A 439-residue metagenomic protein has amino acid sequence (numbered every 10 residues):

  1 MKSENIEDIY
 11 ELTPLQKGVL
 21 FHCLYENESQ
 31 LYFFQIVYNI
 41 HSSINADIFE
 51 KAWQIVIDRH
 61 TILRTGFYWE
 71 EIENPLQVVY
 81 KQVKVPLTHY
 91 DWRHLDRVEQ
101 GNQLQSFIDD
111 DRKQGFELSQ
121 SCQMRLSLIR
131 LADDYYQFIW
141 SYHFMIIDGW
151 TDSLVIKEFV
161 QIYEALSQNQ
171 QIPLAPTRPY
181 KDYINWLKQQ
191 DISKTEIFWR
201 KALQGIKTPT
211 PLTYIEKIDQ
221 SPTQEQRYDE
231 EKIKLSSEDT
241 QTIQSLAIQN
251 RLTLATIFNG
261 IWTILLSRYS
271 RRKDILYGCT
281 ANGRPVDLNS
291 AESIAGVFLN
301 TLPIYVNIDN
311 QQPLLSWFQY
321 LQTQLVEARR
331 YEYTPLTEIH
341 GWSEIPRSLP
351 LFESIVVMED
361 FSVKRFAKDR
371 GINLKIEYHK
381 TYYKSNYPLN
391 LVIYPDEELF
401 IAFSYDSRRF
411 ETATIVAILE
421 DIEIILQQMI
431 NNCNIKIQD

Functional and structural regions predicted by a protein language model:
S3-K81, P86, L95-Q189, K207-T213 (+2 more regions): Acyl-group handoff/entry surfaces in thioester-processing enzymes
E4-E11, C23-F34, E50, T61-T65 (+10 more regions): His-Asp-centered acyl/peptidyl-transfer active-site segments
I6-L24, V98-F107, T151-S153, S193-I197 (+6 more regions): AMP-binding/adenylate-forming domain of the ANL superfamily
H22-L31, T195-L252, A281: Flexible, P/S/T/G-rich "lid" or insertion loops adjacent to the active sites of thioester-utilizing
F33, I48, W150, L154 (+4 more regions): Short amphipathic alpha-helical face segments that pack within enzyme cores and frequently flank/anchor catalytic
F33-V37, K84-L87, Y228-E230, L299-T301 (+1 more regions): Short, solvent-exposed beta-strand edge segments and adjacent coil->beta transition regions
V37-I40, H89-W92, E230-S236: Short amphipathic
W140, L399-S407: Short, well-ordered beta-strand elements
